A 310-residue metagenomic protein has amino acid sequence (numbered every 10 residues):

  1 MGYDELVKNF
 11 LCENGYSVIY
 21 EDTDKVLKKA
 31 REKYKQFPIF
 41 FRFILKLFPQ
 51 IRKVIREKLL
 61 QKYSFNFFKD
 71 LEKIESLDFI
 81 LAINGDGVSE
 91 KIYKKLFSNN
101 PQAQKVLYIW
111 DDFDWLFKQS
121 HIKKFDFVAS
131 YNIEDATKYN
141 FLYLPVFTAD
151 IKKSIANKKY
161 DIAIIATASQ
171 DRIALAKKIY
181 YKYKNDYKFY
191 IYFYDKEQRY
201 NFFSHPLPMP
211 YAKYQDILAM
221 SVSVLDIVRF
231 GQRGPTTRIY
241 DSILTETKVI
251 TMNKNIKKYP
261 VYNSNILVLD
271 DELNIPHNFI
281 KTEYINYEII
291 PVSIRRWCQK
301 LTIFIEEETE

Functional and structural regions predicted by a protein language model:
M1-D112, L116, S120-H121, D126-F127 (+2 more regions): N-terminal pre-catalytic "stem/leader" segment of glycosyltransferase-like enzymes
G2-Y3, D112-W115, A129-T137, Y192-Q198 (+1 more regions): Short, polar loop motifs at secondary-structure junctions
E5, N9-F10, R52, Y200-P206 (+1 more regions): Catalytic binding pocket for nucleotide-activated donors in carbohydrate/polymer assembly enzymes
K8-L11, A82, G87, L142 (+4 more regions): Hydrophobic transmembrane helix bundles of membrane-integrated enzymes that assemble and modify cell-envelope
E13-Y20, A30-F41, K124-S130, A136-A149 (+3 more regions): Active-site regions of enzymes building and remodeling cell-envelope glycoconjugates
I19-E21, K105-W110, F125-Y131, Y143 (+3 more regions): Short, hydrophobic beta-strand segments that form beta-sheet elements in well-ordered domains
G85-K182: Catalytic core of nucleotide-activated saccharide and alditol-phosphate transferases
K177-A212, K254: Catalytic donor nucleotide-activated moiety binding site of glycosyltransferases and closely related
